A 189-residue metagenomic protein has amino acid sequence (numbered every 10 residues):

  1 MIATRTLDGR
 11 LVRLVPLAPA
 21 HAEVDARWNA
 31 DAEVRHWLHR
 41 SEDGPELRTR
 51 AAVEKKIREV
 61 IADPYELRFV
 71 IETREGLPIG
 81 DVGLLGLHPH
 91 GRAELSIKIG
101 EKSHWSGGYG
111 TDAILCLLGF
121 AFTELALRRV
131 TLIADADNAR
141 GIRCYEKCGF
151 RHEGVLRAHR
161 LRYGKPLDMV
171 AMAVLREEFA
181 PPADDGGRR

Functional and structural regions predicted by a protein language model:
M1-S103, P166-L167, A171-R189: GNAT-family acyltransferases
E72-T73, L156, L161: Core beta-strand residues in small-molecule sensory/regulatory alpha/beta domains
G76, G108, N138, G164: Conserved G/P- and acidic residue-centered "switch" motifs that form tight phosphate/ATP-binding loops in soluble
I99-K102, L132-I142, H159-Y163: Conserved beta-strand-loop-alpha-helix junction that forms the acyl-donor binding cleft
S106-F120, I142-K147: Conserved acetyl-CoA-binding loop-helix of GNAT-fold acetyltransferases
T123-I133: Conserved GNAT acetyl-CoA-binding A-motif
Y145, F150, M172: Conserved active-site tyrosine of GNAT-family acetyltransferases
